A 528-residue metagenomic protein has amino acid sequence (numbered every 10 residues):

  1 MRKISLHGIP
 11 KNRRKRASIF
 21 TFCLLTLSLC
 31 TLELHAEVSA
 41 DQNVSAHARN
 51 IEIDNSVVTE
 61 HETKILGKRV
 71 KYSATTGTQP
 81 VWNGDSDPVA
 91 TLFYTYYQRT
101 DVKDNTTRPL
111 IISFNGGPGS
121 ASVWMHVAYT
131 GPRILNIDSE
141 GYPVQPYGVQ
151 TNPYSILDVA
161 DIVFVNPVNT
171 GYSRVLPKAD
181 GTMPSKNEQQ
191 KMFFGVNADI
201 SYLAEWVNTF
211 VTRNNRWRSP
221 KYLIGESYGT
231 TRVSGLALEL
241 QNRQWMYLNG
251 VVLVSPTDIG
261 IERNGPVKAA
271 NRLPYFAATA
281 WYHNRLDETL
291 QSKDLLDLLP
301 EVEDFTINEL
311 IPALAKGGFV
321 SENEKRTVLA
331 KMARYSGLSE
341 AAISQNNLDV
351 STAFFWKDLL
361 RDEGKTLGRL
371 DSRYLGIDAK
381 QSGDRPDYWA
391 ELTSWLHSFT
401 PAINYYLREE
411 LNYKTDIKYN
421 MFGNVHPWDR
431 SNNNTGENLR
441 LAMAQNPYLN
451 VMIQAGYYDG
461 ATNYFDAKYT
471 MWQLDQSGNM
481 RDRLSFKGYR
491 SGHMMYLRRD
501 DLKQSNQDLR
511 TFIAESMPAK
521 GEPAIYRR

Functional and structural regions predicted by a protein language model:
E37-S45, S86-Q189, W472: N-terminal cap/lid subdomain of alpha/beta-hydrolase-fold enzymes
G131-N136, A237, Q241-R334: A catalytic-pocket lid/entrance helix-loop region that shapes and gates access to the active site across common
L157-A160, P167, K191-T212: Alpha/beta-hydrolase active-site loop
R216-Y228: Alpha/beta-hydrolase fold nucleophile elbow
G225-L238: Glycine-rich nucleophile elbow surrounding the catalytic serine of serine-hydrolase chemistry
K316-A461: Alpha/beta-hydrolase fold catalytic core
L449, N463-Q473: Short alpha-helix in the alpha/beta-hydrolase fold that links the catalytic acid
R490-D501: Catalytic histidine-centered segment of alpha/beta-hydrolase-like enzymes
